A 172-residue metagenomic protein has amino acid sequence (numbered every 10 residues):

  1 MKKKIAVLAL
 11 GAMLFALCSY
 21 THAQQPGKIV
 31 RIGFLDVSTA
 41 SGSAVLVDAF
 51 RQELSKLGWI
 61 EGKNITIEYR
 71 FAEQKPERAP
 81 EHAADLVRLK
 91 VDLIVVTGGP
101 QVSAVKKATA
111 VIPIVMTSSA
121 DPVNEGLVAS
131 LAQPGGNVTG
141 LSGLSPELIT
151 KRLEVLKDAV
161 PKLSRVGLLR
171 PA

Functional and structural regions predicted by a protein language model:
M1-A172: Short hydrophobic alpha-helices and adjacent helix-cap/hinge residues
